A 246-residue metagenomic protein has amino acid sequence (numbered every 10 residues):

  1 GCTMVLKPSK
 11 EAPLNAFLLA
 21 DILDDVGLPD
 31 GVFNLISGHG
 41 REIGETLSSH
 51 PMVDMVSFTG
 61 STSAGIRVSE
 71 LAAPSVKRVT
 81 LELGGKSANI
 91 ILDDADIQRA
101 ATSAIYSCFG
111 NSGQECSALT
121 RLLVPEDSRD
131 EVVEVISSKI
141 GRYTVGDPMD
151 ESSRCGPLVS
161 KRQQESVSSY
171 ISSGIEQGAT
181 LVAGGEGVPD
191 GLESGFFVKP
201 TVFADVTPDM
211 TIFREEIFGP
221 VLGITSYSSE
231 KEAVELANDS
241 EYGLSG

Functional and structural regions predicted by a protein language model:
C2-R99, Y227: Rossmann-like NAD(P) dinucleotide-binding subdomain of oxidoreductase/dehydrogenase enzymes
T3, R78, T180-L181, G243-S245: Residue-level detector of anion-binding/catalytic polar loops
G27, P51-M52, G178, E216 (+2 more regions): Conserved functional loop/turn residues at catalytic and ligand-binding sites
F33, A88, G174, I224 (+1 more regions): A short acidic/histidine/glycine-rich donor-binding loop in glycosyltransferase catalytic cores
D54-M55, L244-G246: A short, small-residue-rich loop immediately preceding and capping a beta-strand
M55, S63-T207, E230-K231, L236: ALDH superfamily catalytic-core signature
S153, G195-V198, E215-V221, D239-L244: Conserved glycine-rich beta-strand-loop-beta hairpin in the small C-terminal domain of fold type I
D209-R214: Cytochrome P450 core scaffold surrounding the K-helix E-X-X-R motif and the conserved "meander" helix-loop region
